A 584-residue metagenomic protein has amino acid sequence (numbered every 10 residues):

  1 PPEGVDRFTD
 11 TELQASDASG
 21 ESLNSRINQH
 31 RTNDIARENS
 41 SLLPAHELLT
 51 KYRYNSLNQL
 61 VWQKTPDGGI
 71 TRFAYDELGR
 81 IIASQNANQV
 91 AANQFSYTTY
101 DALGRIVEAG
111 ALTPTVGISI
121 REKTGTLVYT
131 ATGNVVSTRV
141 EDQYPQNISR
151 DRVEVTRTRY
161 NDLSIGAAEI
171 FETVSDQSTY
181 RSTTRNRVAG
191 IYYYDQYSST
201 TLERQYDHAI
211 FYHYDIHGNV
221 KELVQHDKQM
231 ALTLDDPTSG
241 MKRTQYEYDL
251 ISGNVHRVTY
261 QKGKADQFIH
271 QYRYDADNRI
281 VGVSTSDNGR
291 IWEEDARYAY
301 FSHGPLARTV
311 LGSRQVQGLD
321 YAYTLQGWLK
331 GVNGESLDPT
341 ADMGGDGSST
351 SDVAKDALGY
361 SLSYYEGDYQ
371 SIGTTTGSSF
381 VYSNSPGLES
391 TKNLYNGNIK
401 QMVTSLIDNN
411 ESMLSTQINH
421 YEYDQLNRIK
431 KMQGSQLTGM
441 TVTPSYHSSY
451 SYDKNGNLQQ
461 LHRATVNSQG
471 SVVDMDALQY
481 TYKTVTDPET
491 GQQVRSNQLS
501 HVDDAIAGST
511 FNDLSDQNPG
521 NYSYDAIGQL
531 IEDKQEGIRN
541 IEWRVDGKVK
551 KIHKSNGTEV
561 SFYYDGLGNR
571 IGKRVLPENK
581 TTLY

Functional and structural regions predicted by a protein language model:
P1-K534, R539-E542, K548-H553, E559-V575 (+1 more regions): Beta-strand elements of repeat-based all-beta scaffolds
